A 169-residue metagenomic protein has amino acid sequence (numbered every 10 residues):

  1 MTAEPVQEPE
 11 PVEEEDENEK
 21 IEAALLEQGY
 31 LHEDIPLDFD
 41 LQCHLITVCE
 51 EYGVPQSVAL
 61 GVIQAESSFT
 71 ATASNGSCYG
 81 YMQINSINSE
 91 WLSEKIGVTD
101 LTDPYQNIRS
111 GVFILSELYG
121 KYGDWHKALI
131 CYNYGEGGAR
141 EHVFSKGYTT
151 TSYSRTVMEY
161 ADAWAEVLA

Functional and structural regions predicted by a protein language model:
M1-P9: N-terminal secretion targeting segments of exported proteins
P11-F69, L168-A169: Export/targeting segments at the very N-terminus of extracytoplasmic proteins
I46, G53-T70, I84, N107-V112 (+1 more regions): Short, functionally critical alpha-helical segments immediately adjacent to catalytic or ligand/cofactor-binding
S67-S74, E90, L118, G135-V143: Secretory-pathway/luminal and periplasmic proteins that interact with or process carbohydrate-rich
N75-K95, G111: Substrate-binding/active-site groove segments that recognize and process beta-1,4-linked N-acetyl-hexosamine
G97-N107: A short, structured beta-strand-centered segment in the mid-to-C-terminal lobe of catalytic cores from group-transfer
K121-Y122: Helix-loop interface residues and adjacent transmembrane-helix termini in multi-pass membrane transporters, primarily
H126-A169: Catalytic and substrate-binding regions of cell-wall glycan-acting enzymes that process beta-1,4-linked
